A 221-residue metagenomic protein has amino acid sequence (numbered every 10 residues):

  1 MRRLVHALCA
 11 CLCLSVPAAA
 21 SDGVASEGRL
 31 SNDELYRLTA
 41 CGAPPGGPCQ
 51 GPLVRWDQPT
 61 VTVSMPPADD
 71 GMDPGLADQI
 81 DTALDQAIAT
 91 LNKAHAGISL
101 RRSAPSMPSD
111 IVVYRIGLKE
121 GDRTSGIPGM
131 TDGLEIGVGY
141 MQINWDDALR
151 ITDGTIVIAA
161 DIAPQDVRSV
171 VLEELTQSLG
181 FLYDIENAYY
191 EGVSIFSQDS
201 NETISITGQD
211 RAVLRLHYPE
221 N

Functional and structural regions predicted by a protein language model:
R2, A19-G75: Disordered inhibitory propeptide/activation segment of secreted metzincin zinc metalloprotease zymogens, centered on
R3, L12, S103-P105: A general structural signal for short secondary-structure junctions and capping/turn motifs
A7-S15: Bacterial N-terminal signal peptides
L12, H95, L179-Y183: A generic secondary-structure signal for well-formed alpha-helical elements
W56-D70, R150-A159, V193-D199: Short, conserved helix/loop micro-motifs enriched in His/Cys and acidic residues
D73, T90, D199-S200: A general "mature secreted/periplasmic domain" signal
D78-L175, I185-A188: Metzincin-family zinc-dependent endopeptidase catalytic domain
A160-N221: The catalytic-center signature of Zn2+-dependent metalloproteases
